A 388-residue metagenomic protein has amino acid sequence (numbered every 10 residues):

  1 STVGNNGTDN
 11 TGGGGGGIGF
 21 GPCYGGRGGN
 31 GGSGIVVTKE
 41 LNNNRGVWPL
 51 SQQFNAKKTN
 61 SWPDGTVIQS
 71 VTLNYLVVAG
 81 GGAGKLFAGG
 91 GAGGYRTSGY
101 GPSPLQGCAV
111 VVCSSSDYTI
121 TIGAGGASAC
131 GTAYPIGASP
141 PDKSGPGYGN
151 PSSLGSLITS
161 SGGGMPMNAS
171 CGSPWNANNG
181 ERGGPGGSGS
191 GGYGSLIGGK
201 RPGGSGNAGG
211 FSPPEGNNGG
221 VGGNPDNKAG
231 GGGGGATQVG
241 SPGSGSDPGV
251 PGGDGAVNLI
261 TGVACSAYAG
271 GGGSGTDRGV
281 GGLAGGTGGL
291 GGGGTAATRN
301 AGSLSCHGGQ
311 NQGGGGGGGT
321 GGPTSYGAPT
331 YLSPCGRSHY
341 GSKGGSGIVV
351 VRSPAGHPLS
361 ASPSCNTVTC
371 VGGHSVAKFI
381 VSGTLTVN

Functional and structural regions predicted by a protein language model:
S1-S51, V71-N388: Low-complexity, glycine/proline-biased repetitive segments and flexible coils/loops
F54-V67: A short, compositionally biased domain-edge/stem linker segment
